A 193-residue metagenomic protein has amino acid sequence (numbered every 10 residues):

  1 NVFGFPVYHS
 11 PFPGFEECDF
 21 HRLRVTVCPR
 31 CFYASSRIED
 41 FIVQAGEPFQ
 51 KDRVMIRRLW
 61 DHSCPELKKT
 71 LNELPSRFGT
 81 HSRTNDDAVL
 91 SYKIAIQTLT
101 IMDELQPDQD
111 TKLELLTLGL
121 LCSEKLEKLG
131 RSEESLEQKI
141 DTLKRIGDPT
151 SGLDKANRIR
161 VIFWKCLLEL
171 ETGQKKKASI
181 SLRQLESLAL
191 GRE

Functional and structural regions predicted by a protein language model:
N1-V54: N-terminal cysteine/histidine-rich coordination modules
F15-L23, R83, T111, L153-D154: Conserved aromatic-histidine-acidic binding/catalytic patches
V54-I101, L105-G130, K155-E171, E193: Amphipathic alpha-helical repeat scaffolds of TPR domains
A88, S132-K139, A178: Single-residue signature of alpha-solenoid repeat helices
Y92-A95, L99, L136-L143, L182: Inward-facing hydrophobic residues that define packing positions of alpha-helical scaffold repeats
L126-E127, R131, D141, G147-S151: Substrate-recognition/cap regions that form aromatic- and gly/pro-loop-enriched pockets for small-molecule ligands
D141-K144, K175-R192: TPR/TPR-like (Sel1-like) alpha-helical repeat modules
